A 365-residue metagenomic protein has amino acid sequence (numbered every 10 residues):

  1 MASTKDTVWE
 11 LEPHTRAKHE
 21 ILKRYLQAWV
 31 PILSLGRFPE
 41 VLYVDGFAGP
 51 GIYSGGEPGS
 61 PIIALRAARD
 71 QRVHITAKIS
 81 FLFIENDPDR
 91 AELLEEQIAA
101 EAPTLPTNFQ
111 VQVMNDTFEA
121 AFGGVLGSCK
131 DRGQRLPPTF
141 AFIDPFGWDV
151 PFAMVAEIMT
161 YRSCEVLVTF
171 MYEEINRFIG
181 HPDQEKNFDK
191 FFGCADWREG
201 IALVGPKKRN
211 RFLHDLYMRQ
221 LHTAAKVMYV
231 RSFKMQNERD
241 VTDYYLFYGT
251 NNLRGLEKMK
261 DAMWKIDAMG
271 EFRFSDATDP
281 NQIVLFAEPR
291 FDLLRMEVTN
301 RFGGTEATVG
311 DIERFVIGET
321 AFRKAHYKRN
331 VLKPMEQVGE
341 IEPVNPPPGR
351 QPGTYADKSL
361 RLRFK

Functional and structural regions predicted by a protein language model:
M1-K365: Class I S-adenosyl-L-methionine-dependent methyltransferase catalytic core
